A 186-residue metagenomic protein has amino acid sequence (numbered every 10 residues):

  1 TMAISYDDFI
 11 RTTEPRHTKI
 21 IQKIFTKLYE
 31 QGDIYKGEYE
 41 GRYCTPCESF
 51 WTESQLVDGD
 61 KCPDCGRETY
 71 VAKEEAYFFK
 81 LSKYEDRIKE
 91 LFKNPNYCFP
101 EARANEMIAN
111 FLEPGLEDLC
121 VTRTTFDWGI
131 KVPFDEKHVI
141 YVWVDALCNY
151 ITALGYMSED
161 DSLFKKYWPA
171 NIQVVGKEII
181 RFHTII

Functional and structural regions predicted by a protein language model:
T1-I34, E48, R181-I186: N-terminal Rossmann-like or analogous alpha/beta NTP/dinucleotide-binding catalytic cores that position adenine
R16-I20, C65, V71-I186: Structured secondary-structure scaffolds
G32-E85: Cys/His-rich short segments
